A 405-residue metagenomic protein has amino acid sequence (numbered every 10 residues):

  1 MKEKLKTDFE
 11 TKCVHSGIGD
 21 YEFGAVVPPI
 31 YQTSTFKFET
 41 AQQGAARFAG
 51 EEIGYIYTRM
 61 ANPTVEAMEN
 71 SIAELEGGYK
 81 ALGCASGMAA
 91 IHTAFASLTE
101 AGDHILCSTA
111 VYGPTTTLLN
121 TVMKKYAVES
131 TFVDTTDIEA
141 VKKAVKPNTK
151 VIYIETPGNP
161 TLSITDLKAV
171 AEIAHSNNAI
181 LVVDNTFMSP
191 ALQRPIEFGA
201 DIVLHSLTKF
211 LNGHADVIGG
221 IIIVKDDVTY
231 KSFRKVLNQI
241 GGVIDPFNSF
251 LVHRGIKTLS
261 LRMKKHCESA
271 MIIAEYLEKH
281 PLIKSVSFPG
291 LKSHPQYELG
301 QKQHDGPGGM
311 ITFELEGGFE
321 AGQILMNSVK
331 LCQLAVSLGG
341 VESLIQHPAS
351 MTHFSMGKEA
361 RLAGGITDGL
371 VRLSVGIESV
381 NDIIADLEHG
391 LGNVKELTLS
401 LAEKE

Functional and structural regions predicted by a protein language model:
M1-N62, N70-S71: N-terminal "arm"/small-domain region of PLP-dependent enzymes with the aminotransferase-like
K2-L5, E10-E22, A81-L282, E298 (+1 more regions): Conserved PLP-enzyme active-site core in the AAT-like
I18, Q32-F38, F187, K209 (+6 more regions): Glycine-rich beta-alpha junction loops
T40-H92, P114-T121: Conserved N-terminal alpha-helix of the aminotransferase class I/II PLP-enzyme fold
I53, Y79, I218, N248 (+3 more regions): Short amphipathic alpha-helical segments
L75, L277-P281, V329: Acidic-histidine catalytic/liganding microenvironments
N120, P147, R262, N327 (+1 more regions): PLP-dependent enzyme catalytic core of the Aspartate aminotransferase-like
I283-V371, V375: Conserved C-terminal alpha-helix-loop-beta "cap" of PLP-dependent enzymes that closes/shapes the active-site mouth
